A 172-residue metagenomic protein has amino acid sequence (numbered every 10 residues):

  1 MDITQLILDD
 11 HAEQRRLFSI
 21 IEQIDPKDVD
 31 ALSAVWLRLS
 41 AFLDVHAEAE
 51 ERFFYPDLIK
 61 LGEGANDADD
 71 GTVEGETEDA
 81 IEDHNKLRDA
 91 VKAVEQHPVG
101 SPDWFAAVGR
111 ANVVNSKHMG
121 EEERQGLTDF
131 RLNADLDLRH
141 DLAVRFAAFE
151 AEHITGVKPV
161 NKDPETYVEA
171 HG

Functional and structural regions predicted by a protein language model:
M1-G172: Small-residue-biased structural context
